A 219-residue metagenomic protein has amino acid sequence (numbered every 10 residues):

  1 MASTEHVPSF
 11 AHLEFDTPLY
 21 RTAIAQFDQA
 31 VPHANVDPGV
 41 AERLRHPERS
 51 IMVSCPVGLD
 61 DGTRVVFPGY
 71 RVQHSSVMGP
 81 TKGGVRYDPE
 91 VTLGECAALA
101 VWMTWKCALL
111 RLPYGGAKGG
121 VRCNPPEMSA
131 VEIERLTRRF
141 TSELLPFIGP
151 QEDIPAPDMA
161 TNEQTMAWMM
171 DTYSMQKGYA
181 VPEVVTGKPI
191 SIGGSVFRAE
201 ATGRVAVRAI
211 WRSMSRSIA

Functional and structural regions predicted by a protein language model:
A2-A201, V205-A209, S213-M214: N-terminal ligand-binding/catalytic initiation module
S217-A219: Short, intrinsically disordered, charge-balanced linker/junction segments flanking boundaries in proteins
